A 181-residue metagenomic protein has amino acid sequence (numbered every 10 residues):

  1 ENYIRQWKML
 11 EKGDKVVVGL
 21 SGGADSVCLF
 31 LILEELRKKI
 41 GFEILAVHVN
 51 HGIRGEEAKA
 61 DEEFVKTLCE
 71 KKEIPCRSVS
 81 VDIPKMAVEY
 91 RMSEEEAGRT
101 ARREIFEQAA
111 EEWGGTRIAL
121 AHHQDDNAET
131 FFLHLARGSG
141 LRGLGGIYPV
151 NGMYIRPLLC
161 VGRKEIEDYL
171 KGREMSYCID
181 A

Functional and structural regions predicted by a protein language model:
E1-L20, A24-A181: Core alpha/beta nucleotide-donor-binding catalytic domains of modification enzymes
